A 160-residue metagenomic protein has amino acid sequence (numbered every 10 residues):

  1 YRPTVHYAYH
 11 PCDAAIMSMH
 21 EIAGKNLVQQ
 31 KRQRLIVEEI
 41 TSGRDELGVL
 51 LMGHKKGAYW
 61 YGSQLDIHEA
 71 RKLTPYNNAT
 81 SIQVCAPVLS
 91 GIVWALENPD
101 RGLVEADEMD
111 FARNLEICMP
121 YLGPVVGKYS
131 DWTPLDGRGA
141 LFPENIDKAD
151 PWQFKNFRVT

Functional and structural regions predicted by a protein language model:
Y1-T160: C-terminal catalytic/substrate-binding lobe primarily of soluble NAD(P)-dependent oxidoreductases
